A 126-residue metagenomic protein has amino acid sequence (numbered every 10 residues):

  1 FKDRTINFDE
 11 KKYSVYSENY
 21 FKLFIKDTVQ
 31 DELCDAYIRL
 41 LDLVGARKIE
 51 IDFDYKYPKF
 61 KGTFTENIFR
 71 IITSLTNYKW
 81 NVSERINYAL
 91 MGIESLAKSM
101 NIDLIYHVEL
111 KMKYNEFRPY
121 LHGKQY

Functional and structural regions predicted by a protein language model:
F1-Y126: Flexible "arm" and connector segments at domain edges
